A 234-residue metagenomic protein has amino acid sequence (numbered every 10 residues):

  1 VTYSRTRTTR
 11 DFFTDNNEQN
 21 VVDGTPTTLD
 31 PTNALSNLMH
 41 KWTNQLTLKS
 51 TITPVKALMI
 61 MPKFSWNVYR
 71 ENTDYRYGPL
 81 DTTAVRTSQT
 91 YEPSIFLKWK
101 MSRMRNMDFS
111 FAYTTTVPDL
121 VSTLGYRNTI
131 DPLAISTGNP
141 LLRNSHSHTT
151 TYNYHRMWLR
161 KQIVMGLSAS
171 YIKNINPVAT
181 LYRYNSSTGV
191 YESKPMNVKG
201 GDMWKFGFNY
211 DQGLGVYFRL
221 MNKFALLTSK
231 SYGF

Functional and structural regions predicted by a protein language model:
V1-F234: Exposed, low-structure sequence patches enriched in small/polar residues
